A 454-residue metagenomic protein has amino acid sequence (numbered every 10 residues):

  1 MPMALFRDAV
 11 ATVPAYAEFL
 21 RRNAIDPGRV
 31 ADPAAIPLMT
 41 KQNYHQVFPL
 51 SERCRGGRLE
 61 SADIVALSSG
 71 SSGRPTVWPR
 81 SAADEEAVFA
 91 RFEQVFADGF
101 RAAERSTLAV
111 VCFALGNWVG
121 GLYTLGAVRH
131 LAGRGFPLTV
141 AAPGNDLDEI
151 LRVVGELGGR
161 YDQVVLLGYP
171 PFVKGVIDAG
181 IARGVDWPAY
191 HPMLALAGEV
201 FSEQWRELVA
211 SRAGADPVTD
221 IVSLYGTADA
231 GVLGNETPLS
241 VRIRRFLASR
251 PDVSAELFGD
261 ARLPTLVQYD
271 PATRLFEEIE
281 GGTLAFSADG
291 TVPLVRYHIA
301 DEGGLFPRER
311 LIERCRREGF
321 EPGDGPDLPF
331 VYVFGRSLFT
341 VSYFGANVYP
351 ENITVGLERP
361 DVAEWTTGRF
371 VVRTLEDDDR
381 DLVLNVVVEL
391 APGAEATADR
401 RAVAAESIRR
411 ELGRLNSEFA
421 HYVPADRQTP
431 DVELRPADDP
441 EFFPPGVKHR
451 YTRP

Functional and structural regions predicted by a protein language model:
M1-T107, V111, R160, V383-P454: Nucleotide 5′-phosphate-binding alpha/beta core
A4-L5, R134-P454: Active-site glycine/GP-rich loop and adjacent strand/helix microenvironment that borders small-molecule binding pockets
V77-S81, V88-F89, G120-T124, I177-A179: Short, conserved acidic/polar surface loops in the N-terminal third of protein domains
E85, N117-W118, L147, S202: Alpha-helix N-cap/loop-to-helix initiation residues
F113-V128: Conserved coil-to-alpha-helix start sites within the AMP-binding
R129-G133: Ligand-binding cleft/hinge of the Venus flytrap
